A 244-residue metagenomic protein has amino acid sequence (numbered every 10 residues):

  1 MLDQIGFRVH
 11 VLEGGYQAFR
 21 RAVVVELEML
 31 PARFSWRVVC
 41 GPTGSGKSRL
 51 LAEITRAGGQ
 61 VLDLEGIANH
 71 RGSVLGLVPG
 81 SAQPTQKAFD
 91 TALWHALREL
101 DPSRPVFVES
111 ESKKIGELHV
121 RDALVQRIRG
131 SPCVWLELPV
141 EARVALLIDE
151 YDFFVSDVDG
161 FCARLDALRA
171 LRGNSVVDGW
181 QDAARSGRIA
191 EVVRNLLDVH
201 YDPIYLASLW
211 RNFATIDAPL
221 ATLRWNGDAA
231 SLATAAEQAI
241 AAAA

Functional and structural regions predicted by a protein language model:
M1-A22: Thiolate-centered catalytic microenvironments shared by cysteine-dependent enzyme domains
L2-D3, D122-V125, Y151-D152: Short, solvent-exposed amphipathic alpha-helical segments in soluble enzyme and RNA/protein-processing domains
H10, R37-V39, Q60-L62, V108 (+2 more regions): Hydrophobic/aromatic beta-strand patches that form the interior of the parallel beta-sheet core in alpha/beta enzyme
F19-V24, R71-G76, R143-L146: Short, charged, surface-exposed secondary-structure boundary motifs
V23-C40: Solvent-exposed, charged amphipathic helical/linker segments at domain boundaries
R37-T55: Glycine-rich phosphate-binding P-loop
R56-R127: Conserved nucleotide-sensing/catalytic segment adjacent to the nucleotide-binding pocket in NTP-handling enzymes
R127-C133, E137-A244: Conserved NTP phosphate-binding and transfer environment spanning the P-loop NTPase/kinase superfamily
